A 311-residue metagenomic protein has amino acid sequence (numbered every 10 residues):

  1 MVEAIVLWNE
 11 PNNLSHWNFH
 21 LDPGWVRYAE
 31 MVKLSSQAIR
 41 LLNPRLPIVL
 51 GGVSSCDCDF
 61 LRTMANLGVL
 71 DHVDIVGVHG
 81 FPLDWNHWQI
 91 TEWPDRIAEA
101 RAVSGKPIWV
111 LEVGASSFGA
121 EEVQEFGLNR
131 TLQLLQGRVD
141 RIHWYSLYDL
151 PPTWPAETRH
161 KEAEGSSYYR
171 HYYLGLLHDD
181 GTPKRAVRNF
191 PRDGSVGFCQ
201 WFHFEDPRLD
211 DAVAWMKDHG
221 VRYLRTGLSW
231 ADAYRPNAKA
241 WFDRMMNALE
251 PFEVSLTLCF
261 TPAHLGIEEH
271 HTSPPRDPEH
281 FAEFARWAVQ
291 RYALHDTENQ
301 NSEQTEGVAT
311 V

Functional and structural regions predicted by a protein language model:
M1, D57-L67, E125-L132, H203-D218 (+2 more regions): Short, acidic/polar
M1-C56, V213-V311: Substrate-binding cleft and catalytic face of glycoside hydrolase catalytic domains, especially the flexible beta-alpha
E3-L7, I48-G51, D74-V78, I108-L111 (+4 more regions): Hydrophobic faces of well-ordered beta-strands that scaffold small-molecule active sites in alpha/beta enzyme cores
V6, P23, A120-F126, R130 (+7 more regions): Aromatic-rich peripheral "rim/lid" segments of glycoside hydrolase catalytic domains that contact and position glycan
E10, H20, G80-F81, V113-G114 (+2 more regions): Cell-envelope and extracellular/periplasmic
N12, S55, L83, A115-S116 (+4 more regions): Residue-level marker for beta-strand->alpha-helix junctions and adjacent short loops that shape enzyme
V26, E30, D59-E122, Q136 (+5 more regions): Glycoside hydrolase catalytic-domain groove-lining segments
L34-L42, T63-G68, H72, E99-V103 (+9 more regions): Alpha-helical structural signal in soluble globular domains
